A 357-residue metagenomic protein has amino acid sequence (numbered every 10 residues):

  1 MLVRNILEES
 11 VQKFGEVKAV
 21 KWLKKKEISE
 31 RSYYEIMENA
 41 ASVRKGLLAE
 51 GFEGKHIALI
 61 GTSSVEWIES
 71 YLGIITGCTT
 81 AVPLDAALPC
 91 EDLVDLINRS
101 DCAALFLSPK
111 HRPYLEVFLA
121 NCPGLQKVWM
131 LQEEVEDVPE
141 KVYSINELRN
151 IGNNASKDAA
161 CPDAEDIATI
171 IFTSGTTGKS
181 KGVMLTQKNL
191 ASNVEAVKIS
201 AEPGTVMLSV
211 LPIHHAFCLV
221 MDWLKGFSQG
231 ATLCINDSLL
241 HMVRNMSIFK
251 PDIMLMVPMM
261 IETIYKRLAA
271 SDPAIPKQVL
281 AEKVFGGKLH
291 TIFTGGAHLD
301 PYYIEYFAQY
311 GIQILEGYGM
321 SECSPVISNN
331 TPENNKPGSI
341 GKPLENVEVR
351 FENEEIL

Functional and structural regions predicted by a protein language model:
M1, E116, E136-I167: Flexible, low-complexity linker/hinge segments
I6, T76-E147: Structural core segment of the AMP-binding/adenylate-forming
G15-K18, M130, N150-F172, K179 (+1 more regions): Conserved pre-ATP/AMP-binding loop-to-beta segment of ANL
V20-S64, I68, L72, P89-V94 (+2 more regions): Conserved AMP-binding/adenylate-forming core of the ANL superfamily
E30-Y34, A168-V194: Conserved AMP-binding A3 loop
A58-I60, W67, Y71, I75-F106 (+3 more regions): Short beta-strand->loop structural element characteristic of the AMP-binding/adenylate-forming
A191-V206, I213-V279: Conserved AMP-binding/adenylation subdomain of ANL enzymes
D252-L255, I264-N335: Gly/Ser/Thr-rich phosphate-binding loop
